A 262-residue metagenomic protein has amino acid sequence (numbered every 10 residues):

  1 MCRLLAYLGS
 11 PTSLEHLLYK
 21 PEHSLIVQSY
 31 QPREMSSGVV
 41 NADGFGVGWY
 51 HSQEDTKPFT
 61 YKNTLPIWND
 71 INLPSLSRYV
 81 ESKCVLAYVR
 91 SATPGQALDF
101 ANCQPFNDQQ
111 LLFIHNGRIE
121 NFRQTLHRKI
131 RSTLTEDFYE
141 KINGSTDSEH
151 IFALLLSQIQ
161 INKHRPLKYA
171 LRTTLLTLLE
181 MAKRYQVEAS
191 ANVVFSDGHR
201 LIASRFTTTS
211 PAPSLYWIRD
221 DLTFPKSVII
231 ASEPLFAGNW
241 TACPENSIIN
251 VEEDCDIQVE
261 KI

Functional and structural regions predicted by a protein language model:
M1-F113, I119-I262: N-terminal segments that mediate ammonia production and transfer in glutamine-dependent amidotransferase systems
